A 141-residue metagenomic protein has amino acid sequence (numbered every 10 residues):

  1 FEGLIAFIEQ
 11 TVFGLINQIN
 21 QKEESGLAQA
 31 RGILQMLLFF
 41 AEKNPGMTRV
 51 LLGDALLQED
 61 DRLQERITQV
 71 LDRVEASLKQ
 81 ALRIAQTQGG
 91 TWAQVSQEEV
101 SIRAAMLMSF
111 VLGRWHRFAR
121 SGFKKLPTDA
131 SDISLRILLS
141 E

Functional and structural regions predicted by a protein language model:
F1-Q21, A28-F39, V50, Q69-A76 (+2 more regions): Alpha-helical structural segments
F7-T11, Q58, R62, R73 (+2 more regions): Short alpha-helical
F13, N17, L38, E42 (+4 more regions): Short amphipathic alpha-helical interface segments enriched in basic and hydrophobic/aromatic residues, used as
Q21-S25, L56-E59: Helix-loop segments that flank and shape redox-cofactor active sites
E42-R62, H116: Amphipathic alpha-helical segments used for helix-helix packing
T48-R49, Q64, T68, Q86-R136: Hydrophobic/aromatic-rich alpha-helical bundle segments in the mid-to-C-terminal region
